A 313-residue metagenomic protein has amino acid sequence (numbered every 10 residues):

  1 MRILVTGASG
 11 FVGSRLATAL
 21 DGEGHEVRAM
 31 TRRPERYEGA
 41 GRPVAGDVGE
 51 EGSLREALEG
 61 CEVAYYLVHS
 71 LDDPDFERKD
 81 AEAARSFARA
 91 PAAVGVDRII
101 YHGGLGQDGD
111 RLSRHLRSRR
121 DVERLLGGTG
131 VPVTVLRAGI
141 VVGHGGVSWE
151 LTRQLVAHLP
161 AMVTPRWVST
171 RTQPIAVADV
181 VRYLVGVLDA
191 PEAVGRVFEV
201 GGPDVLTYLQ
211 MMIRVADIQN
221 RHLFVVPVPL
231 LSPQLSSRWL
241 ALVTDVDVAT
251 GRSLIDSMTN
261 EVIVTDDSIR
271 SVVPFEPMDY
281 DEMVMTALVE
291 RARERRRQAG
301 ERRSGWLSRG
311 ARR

Functional and structural regions predicted by a protein language model:
M1-H25: N-terminal Rossmann NAD(P)H-binding glycine-rich loop of SDR-like oxidoreductase domains
R2, G186-S253, E261-R313: Mid/C-terminal beta-alpha module of Rossmann-like enzyme folds, strongest in SDR-family dehydrogenases/epimerases
T6, M30, L67, I99-G104 (+1 more regions): SDR active-site strand-loop-helix element
H25-R32: Conserved glycine-rich Rossmann-like NAD(P)H-binding loop of the short-chain dehydrogenase/reductase
E35-V94, G104-G109: NAD(P)H-binding glycine-rich loop region in Rossmannoid oxidoreductase-like domains and their noncatalytic homologs
E77-A81, R111-E123, G127, V141-V142 (+4 more regions): Short-chain dehydrogenase/reductase
A83, V147-S148, W167-D189, R196-E199: Substrate-positioning beta->alpha
R124-G145, L151-Q154, H158, V163-R166: Conserved beta-loop-beta element that borders a ligand/cofactor-binding pocket
